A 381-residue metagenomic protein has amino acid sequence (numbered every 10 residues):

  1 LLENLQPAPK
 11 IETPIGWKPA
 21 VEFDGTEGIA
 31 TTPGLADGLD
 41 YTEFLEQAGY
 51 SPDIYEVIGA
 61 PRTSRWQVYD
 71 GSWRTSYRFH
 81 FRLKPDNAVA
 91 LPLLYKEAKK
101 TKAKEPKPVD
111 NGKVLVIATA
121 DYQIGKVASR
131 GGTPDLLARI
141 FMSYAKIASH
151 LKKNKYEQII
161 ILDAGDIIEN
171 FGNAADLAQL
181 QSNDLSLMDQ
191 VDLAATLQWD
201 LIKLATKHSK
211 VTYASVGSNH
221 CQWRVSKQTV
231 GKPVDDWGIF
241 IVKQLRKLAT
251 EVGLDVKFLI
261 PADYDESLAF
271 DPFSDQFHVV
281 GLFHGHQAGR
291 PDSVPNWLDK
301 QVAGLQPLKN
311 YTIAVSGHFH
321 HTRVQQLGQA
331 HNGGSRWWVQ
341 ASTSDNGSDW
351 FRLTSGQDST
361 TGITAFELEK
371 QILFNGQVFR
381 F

Functional and structural regions predicted by a protein language model:
L1-P134, K153-Y156, K207: Acidic, histidine-bearing metal-coordination/catalytic regions of metal-dependent phosphoesterases
G28, V234-I239, K247-D255, I260-Y264 (+2 more regions): Conserved beta-sheet core of the metallophosphoesterase superfamily
K107-I117, A269-G281, G333-R336: Beta-strand-turn-beta hairpins that frame and shape the catalytic cleft of phosphate-ester-processing enzymes
V109-L115, T119, T133-L248: Core catalytic region of metal-dependent phosphoesterases/phosphodiesterases, especially metallo-beta-lactamase-like
A120-Y122, G165-I168, G217-W223, G285-Q287 (+2 more regions): Active-site metal-binding loops of divalent metal-dependent hydrolases
G125-S129, G172, D349: A generic structural signal for short coil/turn motifs at secondary-structure boundaries
S129-G131, K227-T229, F351-L353: Short, solvent-exposed loop/turn segments at secondary-structure boundaries
V211-N219, K257-E266: Acidic carboxylate-rich catalytic motifs and surrounding loops in phosphoryl-/glycosyl-chemistry enzymes
